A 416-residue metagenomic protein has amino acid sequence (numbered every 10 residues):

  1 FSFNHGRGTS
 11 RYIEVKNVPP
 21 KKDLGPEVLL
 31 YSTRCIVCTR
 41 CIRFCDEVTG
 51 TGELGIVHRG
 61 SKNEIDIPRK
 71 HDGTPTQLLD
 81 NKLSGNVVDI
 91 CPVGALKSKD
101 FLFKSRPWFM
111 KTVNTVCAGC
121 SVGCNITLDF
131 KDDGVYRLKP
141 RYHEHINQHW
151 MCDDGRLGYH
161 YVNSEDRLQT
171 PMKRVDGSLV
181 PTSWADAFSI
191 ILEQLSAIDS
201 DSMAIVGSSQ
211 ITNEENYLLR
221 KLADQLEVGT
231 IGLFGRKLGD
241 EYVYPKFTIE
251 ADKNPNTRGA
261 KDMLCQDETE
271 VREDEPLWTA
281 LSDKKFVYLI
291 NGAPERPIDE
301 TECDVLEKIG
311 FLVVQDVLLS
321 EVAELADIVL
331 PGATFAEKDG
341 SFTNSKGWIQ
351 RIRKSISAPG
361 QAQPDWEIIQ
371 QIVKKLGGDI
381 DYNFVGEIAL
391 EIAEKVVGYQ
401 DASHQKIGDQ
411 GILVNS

Functional and structural regions predicted by a protein language model:
F1-T33, V48-D89, V93, S98-P107 (+1 more regions): Ferredoxin-type iron-sulfur electron-transfer modules in oxidoreductases and energy-metabolism complexes
F1-V18, I356-L413: N-terminal leader/propeptide and maturation segments of large enzyme subunits in energy/redox metabolism and hydrolases
D23-E27, F109, I349-S357: Flexible glycine/proline-enriched surface loops and loop-helix/loop-strand junctions
Y31-T33, V37-C38, I42-F44, V48-T49 (+7 more regions): Catalytic alpha/large subunits of respiratory electron-transfer oxidoreductases, centered on bis-MGD molybdoenzymes
S61, I211, V385-A389: Short, conserved alpha-helical segments within structured domains
I67, N344-W348: Substrate-binding rim/cap in mid-to-C-terminal beta-strand-loop elements of soluble/periplasmic
D72-T76, P331-A333, E337, I349-P359: Short beta-alpha connecting loops at secondary-structure transitions that line or flank enzyme active sites
